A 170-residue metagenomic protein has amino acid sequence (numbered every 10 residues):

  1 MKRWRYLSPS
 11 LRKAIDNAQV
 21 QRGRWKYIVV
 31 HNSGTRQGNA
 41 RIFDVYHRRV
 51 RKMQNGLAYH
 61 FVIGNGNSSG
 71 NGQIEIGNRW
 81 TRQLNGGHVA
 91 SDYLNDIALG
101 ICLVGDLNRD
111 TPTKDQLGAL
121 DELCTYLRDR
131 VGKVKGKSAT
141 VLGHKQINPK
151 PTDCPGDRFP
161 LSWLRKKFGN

Functional and structural regions predicted by a protein language model:
M1-V29, Q37, N65-S68, Q73-I76 (+3 more regions): Basic/polar, cationic surfaces and motifs that engage anionic cell-wall and phosphate/carboxylate ligands
Y27, G56-H60, A98: A common structural microfeature
V29-N32, I42: Export/targeting segments at the very N-terminus of extracytoplasmic proteins
Q37-A58, V62, Q73-N78: Glycan-recognition patch characteristic of GH18 chitinases/ENGases and related GlcNAc/peptidoglycan-binding proteins
N78-V89: Short acidic (Asp/Glu) patches
